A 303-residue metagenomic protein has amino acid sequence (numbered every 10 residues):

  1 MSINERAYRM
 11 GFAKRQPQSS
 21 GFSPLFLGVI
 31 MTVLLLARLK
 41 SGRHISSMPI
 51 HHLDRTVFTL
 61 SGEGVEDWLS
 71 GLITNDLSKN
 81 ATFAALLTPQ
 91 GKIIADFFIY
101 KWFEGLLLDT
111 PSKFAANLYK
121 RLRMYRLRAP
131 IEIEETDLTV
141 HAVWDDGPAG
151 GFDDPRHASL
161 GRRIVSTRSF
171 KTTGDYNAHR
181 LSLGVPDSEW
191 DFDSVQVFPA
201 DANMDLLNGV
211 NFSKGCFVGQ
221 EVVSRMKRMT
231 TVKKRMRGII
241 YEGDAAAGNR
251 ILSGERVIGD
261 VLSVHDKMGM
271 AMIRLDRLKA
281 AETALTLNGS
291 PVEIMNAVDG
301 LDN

Functional and structural regions predicted by a protein language model:
R15-S19: Cationic, low-complexity basic patches in intrinsically disordered or flexible, solvent-exposed regions
L34-T88, K92-I94: Acidic, proline/glycine-enriched N-terminal capping motif
P49-V57, F98-P186, S253: Acidic, low-complexity central loop/insert segments
H52-L69, L138-D145, K233-Y241: Short glycine-/aliphatic-rich beta-strand segments at the starts of folded cytosolic domains
G62, L108, G219, E255: Residue-level signal for inorganic ion chemistry
R180-G238: A mid-sequence, solvent-exposed acidic-amphipathic segment
A202-N208, S224-N303: Glycine-rich, small/acidic residue-mixed loop/short-helix segments
